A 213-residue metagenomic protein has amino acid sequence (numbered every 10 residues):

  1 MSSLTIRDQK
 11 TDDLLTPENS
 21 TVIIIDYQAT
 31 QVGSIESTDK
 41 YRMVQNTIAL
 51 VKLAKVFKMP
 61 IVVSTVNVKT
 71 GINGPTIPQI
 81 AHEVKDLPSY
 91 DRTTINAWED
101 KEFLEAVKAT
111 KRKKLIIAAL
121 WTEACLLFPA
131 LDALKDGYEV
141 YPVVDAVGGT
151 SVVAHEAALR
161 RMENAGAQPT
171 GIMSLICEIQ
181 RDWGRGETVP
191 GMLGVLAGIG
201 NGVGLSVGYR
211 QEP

Functional and structural regions predicted by a protein language model:
S2-T21, F57, K69-P213: Active-site-adjacent betaalpha module
E18-S20, I35-V63: A short alpha/beta connector and helix-capping loop motif
T21-Q28: Short acidic catalytic loops
Y27, V63-T65, V144: A cross-domain feature marking catalytic cores of carbohydrate-active enzymes and several ubiquitous metabolic/repair
Q28-S34: Short acidic, Gly/Ser-rich segments with clustered Asp/Glu that frequently serve as metal-coordination loops in enzyme
I35, T65-N67, T94: Short, well-ordered turn and helix-capping elements at secondary-structure junctions
